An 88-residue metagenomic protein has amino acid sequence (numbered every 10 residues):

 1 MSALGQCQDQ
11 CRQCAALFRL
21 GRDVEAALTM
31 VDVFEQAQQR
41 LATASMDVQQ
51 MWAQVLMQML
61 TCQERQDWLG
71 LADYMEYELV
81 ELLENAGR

Functional and structural regions predicted by a protein language model:
M1-R88: C-terminal-biased regions
